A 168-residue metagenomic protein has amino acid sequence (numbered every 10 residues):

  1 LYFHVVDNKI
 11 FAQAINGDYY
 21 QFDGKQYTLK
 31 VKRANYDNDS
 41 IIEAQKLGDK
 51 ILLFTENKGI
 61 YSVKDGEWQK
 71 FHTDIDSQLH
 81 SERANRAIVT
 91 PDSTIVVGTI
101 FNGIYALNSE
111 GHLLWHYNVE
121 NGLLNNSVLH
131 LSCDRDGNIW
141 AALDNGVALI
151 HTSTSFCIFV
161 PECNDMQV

Functional and structural regions predicted by a protein language model:
L1-V168: Carboxylate-rich, polar loop motifs that coordinate divalent cations or form catalytic acidic clusters
